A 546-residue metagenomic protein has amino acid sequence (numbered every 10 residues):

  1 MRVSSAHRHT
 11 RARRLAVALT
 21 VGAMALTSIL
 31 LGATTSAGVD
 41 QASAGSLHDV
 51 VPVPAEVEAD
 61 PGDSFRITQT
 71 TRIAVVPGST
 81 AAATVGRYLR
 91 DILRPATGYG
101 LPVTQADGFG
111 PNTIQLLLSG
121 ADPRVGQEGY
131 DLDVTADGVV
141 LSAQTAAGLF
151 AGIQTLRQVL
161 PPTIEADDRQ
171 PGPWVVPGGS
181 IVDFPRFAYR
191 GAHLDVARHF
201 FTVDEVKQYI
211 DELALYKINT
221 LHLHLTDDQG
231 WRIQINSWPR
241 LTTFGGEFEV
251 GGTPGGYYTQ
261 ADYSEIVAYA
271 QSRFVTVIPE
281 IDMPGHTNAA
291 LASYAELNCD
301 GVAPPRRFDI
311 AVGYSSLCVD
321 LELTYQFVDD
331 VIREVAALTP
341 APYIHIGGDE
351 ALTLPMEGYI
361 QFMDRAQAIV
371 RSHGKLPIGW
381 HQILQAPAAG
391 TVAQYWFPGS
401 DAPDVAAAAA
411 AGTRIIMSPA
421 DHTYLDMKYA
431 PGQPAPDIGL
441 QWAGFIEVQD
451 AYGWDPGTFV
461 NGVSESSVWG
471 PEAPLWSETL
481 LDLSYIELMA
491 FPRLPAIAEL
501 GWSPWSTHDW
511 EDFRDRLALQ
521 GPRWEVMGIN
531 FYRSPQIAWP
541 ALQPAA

Functional and structural regions predicted by a protein language model:
R2-D40: Secretory targeting and sorting signals
A42-F187, Y485, G501-M527: Contiguous, structured surface segment used for ligand recognition
I73, T145, A192, L213 (+5 more regions): Conserved, mostly hydrophobic/aromatic
G98, P387, T391, F397-A546: Flexible, acidic glycine-rich loops studded with aromatic residues
P123-G313, L323-Y325, R333-Y343: Feature activates predominantly on carbohydrate-active enzymes
R190-L194, L221-L223, V277-I281, I344-I346 (+4 more regions): Hydrophobic faces of well-ordered beta-strands that scaffold small-molecule active sites in alpha/beta enzyme cores
A197, T226-G230, E280-H286, D349-A351 (+4 more regions): Active-site beta-loop-alpha junctions enriched in small/polar residues
A290, Y294-V392, W396-T413: Active-site neighborhood of glycoside hydrolase catalytic domains
